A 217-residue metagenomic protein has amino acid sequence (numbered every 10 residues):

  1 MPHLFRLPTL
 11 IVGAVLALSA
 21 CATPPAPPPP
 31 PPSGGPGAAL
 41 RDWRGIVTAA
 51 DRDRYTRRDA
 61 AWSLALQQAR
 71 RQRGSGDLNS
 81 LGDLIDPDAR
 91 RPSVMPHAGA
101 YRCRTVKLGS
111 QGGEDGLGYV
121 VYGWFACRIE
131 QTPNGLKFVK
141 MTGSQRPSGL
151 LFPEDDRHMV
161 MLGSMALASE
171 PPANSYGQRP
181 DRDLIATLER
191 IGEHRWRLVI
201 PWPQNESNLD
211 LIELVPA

Functional and structural regions predicted by a protein language model:
M1-I11: Bacterial N-terminal signal peptides that target proteins for export
A17-A20: C-terminal motif of bacterial Sec signal peptides marking the signal peptidase cleavage site
A22-P96: Amphipathic/hydrophobic helical signal segments and adjacent flexible N-terminal regions that mediate secretion
R73, L78-D83, Y176-A217: Edge beta-strand at a domain terminus
P92-D155: Mid-length scaffold segments of soluble, non-membrane domains
Q111-F125, M161-T187: An anionic, turn-rich surface loop/hairpin at beta-sheet edges that serves as a generic interaction/coordination patch
A126-L136, P153-M159, E189-W196, V215-A217: Short, solvent-exposed coil/turn segments at beta-strand boundaries
K137-T142, L162-S164, L198-P203: Short beta-strand segments that buttress and anchor functional surface loops
